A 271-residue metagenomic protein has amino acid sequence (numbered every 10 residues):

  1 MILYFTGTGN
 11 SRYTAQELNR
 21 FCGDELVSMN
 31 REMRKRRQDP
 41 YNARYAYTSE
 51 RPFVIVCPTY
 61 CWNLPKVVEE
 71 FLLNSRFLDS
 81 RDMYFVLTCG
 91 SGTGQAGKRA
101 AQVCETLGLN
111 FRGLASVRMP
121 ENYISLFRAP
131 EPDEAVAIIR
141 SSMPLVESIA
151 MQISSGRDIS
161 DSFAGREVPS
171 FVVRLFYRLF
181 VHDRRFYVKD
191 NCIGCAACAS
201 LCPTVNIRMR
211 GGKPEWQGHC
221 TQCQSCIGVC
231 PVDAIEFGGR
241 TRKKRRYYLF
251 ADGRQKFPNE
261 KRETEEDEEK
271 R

Functional and structural regions predicted by a protein language model:
I2, T6-Y13, E17-M33, A43-C57 (+4 more regions): FMN-binding flavodoxin-like domain, especially the glycine-rich phosphate-binding loop
R36: Membrane/wall-proximal cationic-aromatic binding patches
D39-Y41: A short, compositionally biased domain-edge/stem linker segment
Y84-V86, D183-R184, G211-G212: A short, structure-level motif marking secondary-structure boundaries and short turns
G165-C195, S200-P203: A mid-sequence, solvent-exposed acidic-amphipathic segment
Y187-V188, A197-T221, S225-R242: Iron-sulfur cluster-binding cysteine motifs and their immediate structural context in ferredoxin-like electron-transfer
